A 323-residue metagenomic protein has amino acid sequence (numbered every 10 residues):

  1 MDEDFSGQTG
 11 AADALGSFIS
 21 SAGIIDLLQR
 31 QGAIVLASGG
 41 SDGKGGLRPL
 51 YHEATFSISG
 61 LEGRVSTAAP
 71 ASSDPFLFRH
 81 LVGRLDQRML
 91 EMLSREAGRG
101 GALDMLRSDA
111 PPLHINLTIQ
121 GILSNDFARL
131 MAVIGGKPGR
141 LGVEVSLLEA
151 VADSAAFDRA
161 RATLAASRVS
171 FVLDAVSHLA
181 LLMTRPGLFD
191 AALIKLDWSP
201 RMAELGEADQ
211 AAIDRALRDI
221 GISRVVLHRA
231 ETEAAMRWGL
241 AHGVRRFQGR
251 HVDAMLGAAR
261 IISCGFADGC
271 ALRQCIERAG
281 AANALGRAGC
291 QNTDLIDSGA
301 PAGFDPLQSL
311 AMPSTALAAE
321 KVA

Functional and structural regions predicted by a protein language model:
M1-L27, G32-I34, I58-L61, S146-A150 (+2 more regions): EAL-family c-di-GMP phosphodiesterase catalytic domain
D4-G135, A323: Bacterial c-di-GMP phosphodiesterase EAL domain
Y51-E53, P112-N116, R140-E144, R168-V172 (+3 more regions): Structural preference for beta-strand elements that scaffold enzyme active sites
I58-M92, I119-F127, G135-R168, L179 (+1 more regions): EAL-type cyclic di-GMP phosphodiesterase domain
D104-R107, I134-K137, F189-D190, A211-I213: Short amphipathic alpha-helical segments, especially helix-boundary/capping motifs
L182-M183: Acidic helix N-cap motif at the loop->helix transition within catalytic regions of sugar-transfer enzymes
P186: Short conserved active-site loop signatures built around small residues
